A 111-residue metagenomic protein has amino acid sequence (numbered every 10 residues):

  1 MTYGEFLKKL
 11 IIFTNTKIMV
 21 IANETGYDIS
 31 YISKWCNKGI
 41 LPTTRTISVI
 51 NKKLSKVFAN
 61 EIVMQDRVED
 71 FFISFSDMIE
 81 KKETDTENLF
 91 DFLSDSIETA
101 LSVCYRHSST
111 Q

Functional and structural regions predicted by a protein language model:
M1-I18, E24: A short, Lys/Arg-rich alpha-helix, primarily the initiator
L7, I18, I29, I47 (+1 more regions): Helix-turn-helix DNA-binding elements, focusing on the entry/boundary residues of the two helices that contact DNA
I11, A22, N51, S55: The alpha-helix within a helix-turn-helix
E24-Y31, E69-I73: A short glycine/small-residue-enriched secondary-structure motif
G26-T43: Recognition helix of helix-turn-helix/homeodomain-like DNA-binding domains that insert into the DNA major groove
T46-T110: Short amphipathic recognition helices of helix-turn-helix/homeodomain-type DNA-binding modules
